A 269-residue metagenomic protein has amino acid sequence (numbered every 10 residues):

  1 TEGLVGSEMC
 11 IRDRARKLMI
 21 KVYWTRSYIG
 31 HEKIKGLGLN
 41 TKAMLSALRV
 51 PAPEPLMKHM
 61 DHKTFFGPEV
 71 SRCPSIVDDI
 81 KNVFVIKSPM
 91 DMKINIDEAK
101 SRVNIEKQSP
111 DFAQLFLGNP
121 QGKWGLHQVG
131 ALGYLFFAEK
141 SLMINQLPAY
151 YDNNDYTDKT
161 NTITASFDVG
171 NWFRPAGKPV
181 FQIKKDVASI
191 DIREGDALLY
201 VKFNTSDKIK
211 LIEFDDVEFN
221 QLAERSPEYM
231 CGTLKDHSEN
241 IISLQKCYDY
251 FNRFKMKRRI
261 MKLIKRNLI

Functional and structural regions predicted by a protein language model:
T1-D13: Single conserved hydrophobic/aromatic residue that forms the stacking wall/gate of nucleotide- or nucleobase-binding
A15-R174, Q182-I269: Non-catalytic terminal segments and appended small domains
